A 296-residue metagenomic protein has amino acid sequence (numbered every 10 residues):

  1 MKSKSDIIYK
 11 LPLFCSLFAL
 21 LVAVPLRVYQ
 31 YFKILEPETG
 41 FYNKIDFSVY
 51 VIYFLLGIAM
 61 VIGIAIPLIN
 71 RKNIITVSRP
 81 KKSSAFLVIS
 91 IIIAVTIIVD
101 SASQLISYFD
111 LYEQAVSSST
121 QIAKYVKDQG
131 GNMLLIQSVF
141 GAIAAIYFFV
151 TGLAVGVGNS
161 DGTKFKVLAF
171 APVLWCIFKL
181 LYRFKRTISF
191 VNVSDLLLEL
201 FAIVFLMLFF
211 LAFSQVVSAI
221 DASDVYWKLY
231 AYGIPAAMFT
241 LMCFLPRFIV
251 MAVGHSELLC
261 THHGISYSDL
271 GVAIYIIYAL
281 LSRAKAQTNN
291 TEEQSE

Functional and structural regions predicted by a protein language model:
M1-L135: N-terminal topogenic module of multi-pass integral membrane proteins
C15-A23, F86-Q104, L135-V150, K166-Y182 (+2 more regions): Alpha-helical transmembrane segments of multi-pass integral membrane proteins
L17-Y31, I52-L55, V61-P67, L196-E296: C-terminal transmembrane-bundle signature of multipass membrane proteins, characterized by strong activation on
R27, R71, R79, R183-R186 (+2 more regions): Arginine residue identity/basic-tract feature
Y29-I52, A102-S117, A123-F140, V157-K164 (+3 more regions): Membrane-helix interface and helix-disruption motif detector
K72-S84, L153-V167, V217-W227: Membrane-interface helix-boundary motifs at transmembrane edges
V77-F86, I93, Y147-A154, L208-V216 (+1 more regions): Transmembrane alpha-helices and membrane-interface helical segments of multi-pass integral membrane enzymes
K127-L168, Y267, A273-K285: Extended, compositionally biased low-complexity polar/Lys-Gly-rich tracts and adjacent boundary/linker regions are
